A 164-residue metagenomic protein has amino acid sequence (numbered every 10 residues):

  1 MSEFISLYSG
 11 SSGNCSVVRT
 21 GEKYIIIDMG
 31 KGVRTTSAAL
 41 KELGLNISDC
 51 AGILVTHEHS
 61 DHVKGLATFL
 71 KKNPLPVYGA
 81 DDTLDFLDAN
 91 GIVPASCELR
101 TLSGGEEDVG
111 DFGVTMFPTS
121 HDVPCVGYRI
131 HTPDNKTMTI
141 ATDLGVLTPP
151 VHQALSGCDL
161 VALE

Functional and structural regions predicted by a protein language model:
M1-L43, V126-T142: Conserved beta-strand hairpin/beta-sheet module of binuclear metal-dependent hydrolase folds, prominently
S6-S16, H57-L66, D88, M116: Structured catalytic core of nucleotide-sugar glycosyltransferases
Y8-S9, M29-K31, E58, D82 (+2 more regions): Active-site metal-binding loops of divalent metal-dependent hydrolases
K23-I25, D49-G52, M138, L160: Structural motif
R34-G79, D159: Active-site metal-binding motif and surrounding structural segment of the metallo-beta-lactamase
A80-G127, T132-N135: Metallo-beta-lactamase
F112-E164: Active-site-proximal loop/helix segment associated with metal-binding centers of metalloenzymes
